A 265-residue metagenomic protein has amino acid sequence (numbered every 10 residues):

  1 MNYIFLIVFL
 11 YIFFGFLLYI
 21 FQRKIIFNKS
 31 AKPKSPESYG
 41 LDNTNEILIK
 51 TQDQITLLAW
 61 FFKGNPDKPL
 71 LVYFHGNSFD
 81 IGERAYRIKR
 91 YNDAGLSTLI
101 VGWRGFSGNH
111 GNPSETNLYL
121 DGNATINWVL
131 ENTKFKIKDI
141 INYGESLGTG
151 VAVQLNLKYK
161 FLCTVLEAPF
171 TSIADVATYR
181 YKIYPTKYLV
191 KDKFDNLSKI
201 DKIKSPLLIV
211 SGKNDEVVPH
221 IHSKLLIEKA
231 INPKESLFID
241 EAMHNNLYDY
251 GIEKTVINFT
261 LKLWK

Functional and structural regions predicted by a protein language model:
Y3-K50: An N-terminal hydrophobic leader/cap segment in hydrolases
Q52-V129, E145, N156: Membrane-embedded segments
R87, N196, S205, P219-E228: Short alpha-helix in the alpha/beta-hydrolase fold that links the catalytic acid
T149-S205, G251: Hydrolase active-site cap/lid region
K202-K204, L208-S211, D215: Short beta-strand/loop motif that positions the catalytic acidic residue of the alpha/beta-hydrolase fold
N214-V218, H244-N246: Acidic catalytic loop of the alpha/beta-hydrolase fold
K224-N245: Catalytic histidine neighborhood in serine/cysteine hydrolases with alpha/beta-hydrolase-type architecture
L247-K262: Post-His helix in hydrolase/transferase enzymes
